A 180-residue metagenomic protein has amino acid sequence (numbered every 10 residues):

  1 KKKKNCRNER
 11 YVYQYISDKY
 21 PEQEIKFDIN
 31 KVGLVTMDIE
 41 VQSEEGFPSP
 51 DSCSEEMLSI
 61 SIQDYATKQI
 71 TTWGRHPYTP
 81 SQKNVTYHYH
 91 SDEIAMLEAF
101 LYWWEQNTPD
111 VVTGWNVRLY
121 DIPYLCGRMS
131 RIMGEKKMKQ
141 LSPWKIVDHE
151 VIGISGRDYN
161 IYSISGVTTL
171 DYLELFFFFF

Functional and structural regions predicted by a protein language model:
K1-T108: DnaQ-like (DEDDh/DEDDy) 3′-5′ exonuclease domain used for proofreading and 3′-end trimming on nucleic acids
W73-F180: Conserved DEDDh/DEDDy metal-dependent 3′-5′ exonuclease domain
